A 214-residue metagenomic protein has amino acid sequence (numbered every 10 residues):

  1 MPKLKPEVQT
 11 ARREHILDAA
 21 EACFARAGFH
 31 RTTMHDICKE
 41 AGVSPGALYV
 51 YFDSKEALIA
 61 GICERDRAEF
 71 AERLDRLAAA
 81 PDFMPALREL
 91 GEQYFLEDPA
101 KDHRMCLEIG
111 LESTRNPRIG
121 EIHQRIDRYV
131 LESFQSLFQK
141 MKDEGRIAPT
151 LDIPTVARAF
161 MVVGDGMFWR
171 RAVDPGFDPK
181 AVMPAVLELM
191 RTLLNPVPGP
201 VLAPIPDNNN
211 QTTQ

Functional and structural regions predicted by a protein language model:
H15, A19-A57, G61: Helix-turn-helix
A22, R26, S54, R76 (+5 more regions): Conserved amphipathic alpha-helical interaction elements at protein-protein interfaces in regulatory, energy-coupling
K39, D53-A57, G61, A78 (+5 more regions): Residues in soluble alpha-helical coiled-coils and helical-bundle/repeat scaffolds
G61, E72-H103, I153-F160, M183 (+1 more regions): Hydrophobic alpha-helical connector segments
E64-E69: Short, basic, alpha-helical segments at the C-terminal edge of helix-turn-helix-like DNA-binding modules
A86, D98-E121: Amphipathic alpha-helical segments used for helix-helix packing
G120-Q124, R128, K142-M190, V197-Q214: Hydrophobic/aromatic-rich alpha-helical bundle segments in the mid-to-C-terminal region
